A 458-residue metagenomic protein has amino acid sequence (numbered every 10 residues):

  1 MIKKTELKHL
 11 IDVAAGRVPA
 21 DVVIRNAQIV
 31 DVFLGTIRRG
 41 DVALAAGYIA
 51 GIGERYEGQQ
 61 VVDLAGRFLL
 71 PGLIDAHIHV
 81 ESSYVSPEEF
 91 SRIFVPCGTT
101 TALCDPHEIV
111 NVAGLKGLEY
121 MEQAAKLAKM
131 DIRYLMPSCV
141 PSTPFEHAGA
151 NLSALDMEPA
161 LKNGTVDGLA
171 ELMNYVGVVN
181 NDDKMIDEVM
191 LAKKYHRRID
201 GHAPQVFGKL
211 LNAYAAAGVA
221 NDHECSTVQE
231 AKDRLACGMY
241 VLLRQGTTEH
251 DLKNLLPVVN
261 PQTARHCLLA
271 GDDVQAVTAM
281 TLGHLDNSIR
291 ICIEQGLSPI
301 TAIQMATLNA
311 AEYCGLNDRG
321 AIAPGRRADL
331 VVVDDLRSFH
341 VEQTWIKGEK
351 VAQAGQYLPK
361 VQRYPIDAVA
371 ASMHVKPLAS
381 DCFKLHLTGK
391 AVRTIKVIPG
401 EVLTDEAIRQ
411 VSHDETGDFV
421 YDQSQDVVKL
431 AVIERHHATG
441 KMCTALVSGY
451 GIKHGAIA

Functional and structural regions predicted by a protein language model:
M1-A46, E54-R55, V95-C97, M280-G296 (+1 more regions): Active-site microenvironment of metallo-dependent hydrolases
I2-A14, E88-R198, Q262: Divalent-metal coordination cores built from histidine and acidic residues
V18-R25, R55-C104: Replace "His-x-His-based motif
D21-V22, A50, Q59-Q60, T100-A102 (+10 more regions): Structural motif
A27, G47, G66, H77 (+8 more regions): Divalent metal-coordination and catalytic microenvironments
E54, A113-G117, T143-G149, N180-K184 (+9 more regions): Short acidic, glycine/serine/threonine-rich loops at helix termini
L70-A76, C104-H107, L135, A170-L172 (+3 more regions): Active-site neighborhood of phospho(di)ester-bond hydrolases with catalytic His/Asp-centered motifs
N151-E171, G177-L243, E249-A270, M280-T301 (+1 more regions): Histidine/acidic residue-rich metal-binding segments in metalloenzymes
